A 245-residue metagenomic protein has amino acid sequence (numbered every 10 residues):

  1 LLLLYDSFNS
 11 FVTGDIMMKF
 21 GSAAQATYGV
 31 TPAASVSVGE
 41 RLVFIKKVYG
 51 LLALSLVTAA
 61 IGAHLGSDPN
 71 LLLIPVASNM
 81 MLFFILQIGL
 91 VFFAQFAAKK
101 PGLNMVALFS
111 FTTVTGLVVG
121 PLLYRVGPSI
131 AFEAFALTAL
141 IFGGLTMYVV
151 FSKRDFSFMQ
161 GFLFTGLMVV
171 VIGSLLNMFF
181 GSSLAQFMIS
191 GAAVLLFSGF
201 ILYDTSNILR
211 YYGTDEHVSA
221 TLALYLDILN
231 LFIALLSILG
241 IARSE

Functional and structural regions predicted by a protein language model:
L2-E245: A hydrophobic alpha-helical transmembrane-helix feature that marks the membrane cores and membrane-interface segments
